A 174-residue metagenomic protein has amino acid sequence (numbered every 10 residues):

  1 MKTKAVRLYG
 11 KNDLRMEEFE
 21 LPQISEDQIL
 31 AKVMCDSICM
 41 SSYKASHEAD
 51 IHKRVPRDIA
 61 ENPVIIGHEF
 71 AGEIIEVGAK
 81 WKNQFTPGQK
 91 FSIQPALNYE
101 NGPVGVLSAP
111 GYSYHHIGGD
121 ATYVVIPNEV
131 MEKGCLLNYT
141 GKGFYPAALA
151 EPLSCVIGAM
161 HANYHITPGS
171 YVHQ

Functional and structural regions predicted by a protein language model:
M1-K4: Extreme N-terminal starter segment of soluble prokaryotic enzymes
V6-L14: Extracellular beta-rich ligand/substrate-recognition surface
M16-E18, Y123: Well-ordered beta-strand positions in beta-sheet-rich domains
P22-D36, I51-E100, G118, L137-Y139: Glycine-rich beta-strand-centered segment in the early N-terminal region that forms part of a ligand/cofactor-binding
K44-I51: Short Gly/aromatic-enriched secondary-structure transition segments
L97-Q174: NAD(P)H dinucleotide-binding glycine-rich loop of Rossmann-like/cofactor-binding domains, especially the beta1-alpha1
